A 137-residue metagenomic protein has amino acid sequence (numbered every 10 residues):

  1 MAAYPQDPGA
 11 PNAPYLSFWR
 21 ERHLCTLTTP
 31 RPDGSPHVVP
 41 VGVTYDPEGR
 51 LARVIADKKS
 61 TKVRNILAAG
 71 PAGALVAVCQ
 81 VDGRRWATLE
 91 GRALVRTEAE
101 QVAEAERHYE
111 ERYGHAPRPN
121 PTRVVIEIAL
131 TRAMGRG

Functional and structural regions predicted by a protein language model:
M1-A10, G83-G137: Charged, gly/pro-rich active-site loop segments
M1-T26: Short, basic/aromatic recognition patches
N12, R20-H23, P36-V38, P121-R123: Short gly/pro-enriched beta-turn/loop segments at secondary-structure junctions
P14, T26-R31, Y113-R118: Short helix-to-loop capping/linker segments positioned immediately adjacent to catalytic or ligand/cofactor-binding
R22-K58, L75-V78, L89: Short beta-strand segments
T61: Short alpha-helical
